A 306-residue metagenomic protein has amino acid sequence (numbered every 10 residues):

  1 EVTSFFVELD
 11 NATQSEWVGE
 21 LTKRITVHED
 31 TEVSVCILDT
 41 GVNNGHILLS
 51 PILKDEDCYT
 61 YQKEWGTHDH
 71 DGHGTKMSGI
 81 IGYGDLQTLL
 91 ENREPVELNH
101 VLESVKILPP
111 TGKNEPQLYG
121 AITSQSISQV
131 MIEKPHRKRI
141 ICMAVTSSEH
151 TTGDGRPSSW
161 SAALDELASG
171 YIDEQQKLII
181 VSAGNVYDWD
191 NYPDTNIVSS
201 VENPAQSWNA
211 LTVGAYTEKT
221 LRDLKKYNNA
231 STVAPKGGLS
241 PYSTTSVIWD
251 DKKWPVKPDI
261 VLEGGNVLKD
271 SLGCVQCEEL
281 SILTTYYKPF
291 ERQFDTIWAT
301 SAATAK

Functional and structural regions predicted by a protein language model:
E1-D10, I179, G214-A215, D223-L224: Basic/polar, acidic-poor N-terminal "presequence/leader" segments that form or can form short amphipathic helices
E1-T26: Autoinhibitory propeptides
V18-E20, Q117-I132, V233-I248: A Trp-anchored, charged/polar loop motif used as the substrate-binding/catalytic surface of acyl/ester-handling
T22-I25, G66, E91, Q129 (+3 more regions): Generic recognition of flexible, low-complexity loop/linker segments
R24-D57, E64-L118, T152, E174-Q176 (+4 more regions): Subtilisin-like serine protease catalytic core
D39-S50, S200-A305: Extracellular S/T/G-rich loop segment that most often corresponds to the catalytic His/Ser-adjacent loop
Q62-K76, R156, Q293-K306: Gly/Ser-rich catalytic serine loop of serine hydrolases
L108-N209, T217-T220, E291-W298, A302-A303: Substrate-binding/access-modulating region of protease and related hydrolase catalytic domains
